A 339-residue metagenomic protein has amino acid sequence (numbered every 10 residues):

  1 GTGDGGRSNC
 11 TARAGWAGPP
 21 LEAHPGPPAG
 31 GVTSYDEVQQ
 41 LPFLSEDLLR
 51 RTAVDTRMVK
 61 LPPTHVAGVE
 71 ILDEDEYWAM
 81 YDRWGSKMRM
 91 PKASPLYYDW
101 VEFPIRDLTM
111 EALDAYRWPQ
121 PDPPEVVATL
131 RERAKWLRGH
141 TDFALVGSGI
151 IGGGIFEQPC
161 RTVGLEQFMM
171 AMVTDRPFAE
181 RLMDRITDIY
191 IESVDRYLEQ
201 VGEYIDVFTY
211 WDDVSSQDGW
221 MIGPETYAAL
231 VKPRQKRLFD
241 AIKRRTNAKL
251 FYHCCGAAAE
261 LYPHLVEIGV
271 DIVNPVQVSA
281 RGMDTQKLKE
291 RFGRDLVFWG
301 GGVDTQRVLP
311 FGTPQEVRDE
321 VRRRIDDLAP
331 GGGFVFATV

Functional and structural regions predicted by a protein language model:
G1-G26, G30-V32, A79-Y81, M90 (+2 more regions): Active-site loop segments of alpha/beta catalytic cores
G26-G68: Segments that shape or occlude catalytic/ligand-binding pockets
M58, D82, E102-P104: Cofactor-binding catalytic cores of oxidoreductases
G68, Y77-W78: Short, acidic/polar N-cap/turn motifs at the starts of alpha helices
L96-W100: Catalytic and substrate-binding clefts that recognize carbohydrates or anionic sugar/phosphate headgroups
